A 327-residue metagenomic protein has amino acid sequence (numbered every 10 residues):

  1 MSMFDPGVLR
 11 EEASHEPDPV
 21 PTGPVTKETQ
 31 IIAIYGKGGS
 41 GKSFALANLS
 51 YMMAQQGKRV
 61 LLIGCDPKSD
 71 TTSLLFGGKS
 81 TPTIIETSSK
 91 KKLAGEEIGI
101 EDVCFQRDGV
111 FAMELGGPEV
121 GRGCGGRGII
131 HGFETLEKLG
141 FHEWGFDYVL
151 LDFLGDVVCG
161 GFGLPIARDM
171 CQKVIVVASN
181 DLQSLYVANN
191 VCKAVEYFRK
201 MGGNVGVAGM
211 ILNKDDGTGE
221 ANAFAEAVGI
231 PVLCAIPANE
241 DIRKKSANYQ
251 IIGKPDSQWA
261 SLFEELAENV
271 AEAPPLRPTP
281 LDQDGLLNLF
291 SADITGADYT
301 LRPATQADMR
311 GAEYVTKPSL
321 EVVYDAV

Functional and structural regions predicted by a protein language model:
M1-S40, F44-L61, K68, A94-I98: Extreme N-terminal, non-catalytic leader segments that precede Walker-type/kinase nucleotide-binding cores
M1-T26, Y197-T300: C-terminal lobe/tail of nucleotide-utilizing enzymes
D18, E28-I32, Q55-R59, C65-F153 (+2 more regions): Nucleotide-state-sensitive switch-loop elements of NTP-binding domains
G38, M113, G132, D152 (+3 more regions): Residue-level signature of catalytic and energy-coupling elements of molecular machines, predominantly ATP/GTP-dependent
Q55, K138-Y148, F153-A238, R243-K244: Conserved catalytic-core segment of NTP-binding enzymes
P67, G125-G128, G132, V158 (+5 more regions): Helical mechanochemical/support elements of P-loop NTPase systems and associated helical scaffolds
L301-Y314: A short beta-loop-alpha structural element at the N-terminal edge of CoA-dependent acyl/N-acetyltransferase catalytic
L320-V327: Conserved GNAT-fold acetyl-CoA-binding loop/helix
